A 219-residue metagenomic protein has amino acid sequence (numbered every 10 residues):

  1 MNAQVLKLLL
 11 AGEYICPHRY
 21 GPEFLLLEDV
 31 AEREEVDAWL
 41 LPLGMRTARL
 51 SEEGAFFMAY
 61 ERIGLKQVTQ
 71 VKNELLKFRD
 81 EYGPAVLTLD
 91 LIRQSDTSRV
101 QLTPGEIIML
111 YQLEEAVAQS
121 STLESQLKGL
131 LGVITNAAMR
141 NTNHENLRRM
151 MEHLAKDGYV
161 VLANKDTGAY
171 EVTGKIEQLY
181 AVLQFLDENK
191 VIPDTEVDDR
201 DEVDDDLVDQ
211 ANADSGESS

Functional and structural regions predicted by a protein language model:
M1-D80: Eukaryotic partner-binding/assembly regions in large regulatory complexes
C16-L27, T103-V117, L123-M139: Short acidic, hydrophobic short linear motifs in intrinsically disordered regions
E28-V36, A138-K156: Short amphipathic alpha-helical interaction segments
L41-L50, L154-K165: A short, conserved structural fragment
G54-I63, V161-V197: Accessory beta->alpha helical hairpin/"wing" motif in late/C-terminal subdomains of nucleic-acid enzymes
N73-K77, I176-G216: Short, amphipathic alpha-helical interaction segments positioned at domain boundaries
R79-I107: Positively charged, polyanion-binding regions of nucleic-acid-associated proteins
L91-S98, A116-L123, D157: Amphipathic alpha-helical interaction surfaces
